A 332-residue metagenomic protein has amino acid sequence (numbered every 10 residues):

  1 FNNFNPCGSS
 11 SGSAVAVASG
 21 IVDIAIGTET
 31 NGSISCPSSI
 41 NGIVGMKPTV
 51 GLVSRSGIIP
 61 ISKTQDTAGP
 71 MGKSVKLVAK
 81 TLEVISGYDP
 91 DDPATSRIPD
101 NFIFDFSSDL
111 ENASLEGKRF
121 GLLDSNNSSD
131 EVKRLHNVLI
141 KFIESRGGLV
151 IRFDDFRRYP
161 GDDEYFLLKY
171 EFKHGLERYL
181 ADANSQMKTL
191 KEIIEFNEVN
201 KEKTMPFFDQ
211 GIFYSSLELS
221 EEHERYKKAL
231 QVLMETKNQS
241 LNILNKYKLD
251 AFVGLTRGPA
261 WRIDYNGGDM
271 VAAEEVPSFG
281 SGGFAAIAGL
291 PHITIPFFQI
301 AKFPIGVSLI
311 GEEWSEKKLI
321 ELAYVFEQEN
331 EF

Functional and structural regions predicted by a protein language model:
F1, D162-G175: Charged, often glycine-rich, active-site loop that binds/positions anionic groups
F1-S9: Short pre-catalytic strand/loop immediately N-terminal to key active-site residues, enriched for Gly-Thr
N5, F213-F332: Glycine-rich, small-residue loops and helix-cap segments that act as flexible hinges at active-site edges
S19, I24-G121, N137, K141-F142 (+2 more regions): Structural helix-boundary/capping segments
D66-A68, N126-D130, D162-F166, Y226-K228 (+1 more regions): Second-shell loop/turn segments in exported
S74-I103, N127-Y159, E171-V199: Acidic-enriched catalytic cores of C-N bond-cleaving enzymes acting on peptides and small amides
D109-L123, Y170-T236, T294-P304: Short helix-loop capping/hinge segments that flank enzyme active sites or metal/cofactor-binding pockets
